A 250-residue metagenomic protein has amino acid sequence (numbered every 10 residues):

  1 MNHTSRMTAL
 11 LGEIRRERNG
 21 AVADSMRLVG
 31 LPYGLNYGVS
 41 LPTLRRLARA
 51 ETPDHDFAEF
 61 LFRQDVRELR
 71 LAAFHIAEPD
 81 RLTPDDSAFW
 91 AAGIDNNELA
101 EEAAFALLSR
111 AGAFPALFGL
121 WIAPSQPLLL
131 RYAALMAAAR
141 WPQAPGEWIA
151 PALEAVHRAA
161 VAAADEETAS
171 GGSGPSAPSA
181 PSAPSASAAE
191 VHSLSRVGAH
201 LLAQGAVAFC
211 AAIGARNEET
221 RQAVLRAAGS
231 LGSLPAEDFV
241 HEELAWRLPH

Functional and structural regions predicted by a protein language model:
M1-G172, S187-H250: Alpha-helical scaffold domains
G174-A186: Acidic, glycine-centered low-complexity repeats within long intrinsically disordered regions
